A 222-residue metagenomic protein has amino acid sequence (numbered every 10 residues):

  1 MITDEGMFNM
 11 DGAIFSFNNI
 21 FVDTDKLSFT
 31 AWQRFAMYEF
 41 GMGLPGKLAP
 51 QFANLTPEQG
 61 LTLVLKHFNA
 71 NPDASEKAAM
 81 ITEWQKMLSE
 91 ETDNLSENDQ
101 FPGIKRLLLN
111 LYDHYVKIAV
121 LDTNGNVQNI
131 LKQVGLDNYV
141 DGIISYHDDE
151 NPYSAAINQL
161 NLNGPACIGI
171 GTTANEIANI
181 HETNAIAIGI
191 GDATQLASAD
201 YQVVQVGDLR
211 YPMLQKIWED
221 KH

Functional and structural regions predicted by a protein language model:
M1-L48: Active-site neighborhood of HAD-like aspartate-dependent phosphohydrolases
M1-M10, Y112, G125-H222: Asp-based, Mg2+/Mn2+-dependent phosphohydrolase catalytic module
D25-T30, E58, Q128, L196: Short, surface-exposed alpha-helical segments at coil->helix boundaries
T30-Q33, Y38-N69, A74: Alpha-helical substrate-recognition element adjacent to the catalytic core
K66-G103: Metal-dependent phosphoesterase signature
S89-A119, Q128: Short, acidic loop-to-helix structural element flanking the phosphoryl-transfer center in phosphate-processing enzymes
